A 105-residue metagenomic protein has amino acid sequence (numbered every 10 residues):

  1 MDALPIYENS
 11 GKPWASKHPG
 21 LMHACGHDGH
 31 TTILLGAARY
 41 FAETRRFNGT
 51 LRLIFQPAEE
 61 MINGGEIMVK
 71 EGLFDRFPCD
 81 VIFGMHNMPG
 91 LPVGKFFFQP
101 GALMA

Functional and structural regions predicted by a protein language model:
M1-D2, N87: Glycine-rich His-Gly loop
D2-A3, Y7-K12, S16: Pre-active-site segment of Zn-dependent metallo-hydrolases
A3-Y7, M22-A37: Di-metal (Zn2+ and/or Mg2+/Mn2+) metal-binding site signature of metallo-dependent hydrolases with the MBL/beta-CASP
K12-M22, G29, F41, F47-A105: Histidine/acidic-residue-rich, glycine-tolerant segments that coordinate divalent metal ions
